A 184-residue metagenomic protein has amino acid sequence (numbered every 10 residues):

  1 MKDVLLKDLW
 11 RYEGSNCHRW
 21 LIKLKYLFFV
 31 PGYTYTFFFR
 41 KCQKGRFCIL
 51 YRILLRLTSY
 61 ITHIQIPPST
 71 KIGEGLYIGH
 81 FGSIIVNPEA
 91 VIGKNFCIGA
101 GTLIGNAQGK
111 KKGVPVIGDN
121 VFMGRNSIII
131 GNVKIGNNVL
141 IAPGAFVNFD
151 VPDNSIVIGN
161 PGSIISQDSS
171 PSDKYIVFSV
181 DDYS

Functional and structural regions predicted by a protein language model:
M1-D3, E13-K23, T62, K71 (+5 more regions): Solvent-exposed, well-ordered amphipathic alpha-helical segments that flank/support binding or catalytic loops
M1-T62, S170-S184: Terminal amphipathic alpha-helical/low-complexity segments used for targeting or macromolecular assembly
P67-P68, G73-E74, G79-P88, G93-K94 (+10 more regions): Left-handed beta-helix
N106-Q108, S166: Activation segment
S155-Y175: Conserved beta-strand-loop-alpha-helix hinge in the C-terminal portion of ABC ATPase nucleotide-binding domains
